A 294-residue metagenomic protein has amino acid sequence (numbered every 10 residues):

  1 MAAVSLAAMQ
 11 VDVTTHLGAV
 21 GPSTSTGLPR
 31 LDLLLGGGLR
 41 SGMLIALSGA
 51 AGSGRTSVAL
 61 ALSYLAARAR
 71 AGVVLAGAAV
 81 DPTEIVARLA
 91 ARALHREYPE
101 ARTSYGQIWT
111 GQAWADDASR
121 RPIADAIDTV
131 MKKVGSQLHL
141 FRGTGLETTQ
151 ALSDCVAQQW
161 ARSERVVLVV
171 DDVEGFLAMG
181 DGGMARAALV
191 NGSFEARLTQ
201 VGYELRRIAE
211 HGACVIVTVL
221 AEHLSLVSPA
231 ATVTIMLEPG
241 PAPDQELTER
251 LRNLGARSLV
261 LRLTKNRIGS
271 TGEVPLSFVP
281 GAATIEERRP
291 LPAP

Functional and structural regions predicted by a protein language model:
M1-T15: Short, small/acidic-rich helices and loops at N termini and domain boundaries of DNA replication/processing enzymes
D12-S23, L28-R70, V74-A78, E84 (+1 more regions): P-loop NTPase motor core
S23-S25, K133-G135, R288, A293: Short, highly charged
G27, S41, V134, R257 (+1 more regions): A generic structural signal for well-ordered coil/turn residues at beta-strand boundaries that shape enzyme active-site
L44, Q137-L138, S258-V260: A residue-level signal for beta-strand positions that form part of recognition/binding surfaces within mature
A71-E164: Cytosolic-facing regulatory segments adjacent to core modules
R88, R206, K265-R267: Short, cationic motifs built from Arg/Lys/His that form the positively charged side of catalytic pockets
G240-P294: Conserved P-loop NTPase
